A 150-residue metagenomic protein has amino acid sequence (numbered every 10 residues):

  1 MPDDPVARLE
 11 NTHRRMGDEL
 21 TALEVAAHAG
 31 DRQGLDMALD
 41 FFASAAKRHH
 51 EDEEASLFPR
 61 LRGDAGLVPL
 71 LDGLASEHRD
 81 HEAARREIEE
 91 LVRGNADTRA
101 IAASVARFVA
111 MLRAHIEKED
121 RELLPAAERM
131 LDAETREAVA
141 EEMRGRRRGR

Functional and structural regions predicted by a protein language model:
M1-R150: Small-residue-biased structural context
